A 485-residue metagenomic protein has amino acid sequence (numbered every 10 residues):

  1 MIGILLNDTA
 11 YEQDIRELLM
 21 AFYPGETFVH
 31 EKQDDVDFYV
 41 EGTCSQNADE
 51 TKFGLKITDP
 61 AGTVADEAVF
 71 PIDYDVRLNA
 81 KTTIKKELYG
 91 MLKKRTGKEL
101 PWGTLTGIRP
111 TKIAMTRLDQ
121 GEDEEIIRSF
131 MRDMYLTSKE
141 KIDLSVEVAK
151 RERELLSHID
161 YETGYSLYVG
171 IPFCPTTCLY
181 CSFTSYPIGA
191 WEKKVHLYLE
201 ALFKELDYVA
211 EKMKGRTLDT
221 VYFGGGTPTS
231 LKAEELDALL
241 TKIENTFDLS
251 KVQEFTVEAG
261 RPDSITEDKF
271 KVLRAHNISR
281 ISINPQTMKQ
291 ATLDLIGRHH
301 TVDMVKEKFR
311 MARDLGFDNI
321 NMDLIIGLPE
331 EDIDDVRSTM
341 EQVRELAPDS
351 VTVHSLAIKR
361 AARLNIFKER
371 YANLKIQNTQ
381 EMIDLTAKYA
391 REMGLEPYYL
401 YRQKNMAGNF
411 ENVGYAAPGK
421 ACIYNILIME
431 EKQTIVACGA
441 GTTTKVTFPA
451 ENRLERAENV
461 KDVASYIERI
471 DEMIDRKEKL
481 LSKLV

Functional and structural regions predicted by a protein language model:
M1-E124, D133, L202, P418-V485: Radical SAM enzyme core and accessory elements
F28-K32, V36, A361-C438: A C-terminal junction/extension of Radical SAM enzymes
R95-E99, D119-L167: N-terminal [4Fe-4S]-dependent radical SAM core
E147-V148, Y180, V257: Key residue(s) within conserved catalytic/signature motifs
E162-L197: Canonical Radical SAM [4Fe-4S] cluster-binding loop centered on the CxxxCxxC motif and its immediate flanking residues
G170, S282, V351-S355, N425-I426 (+1 more regions): Beta-strand scaffold of nucleotide-dependent catalytic cores
S185-T386: Conserved non-cysteine loop/helix-boundary elements of the Radical SAM core domain that shape
P228, N405, G441-T443: Short, glycine-/Ser/Thr-/acidic-enriched flexible segments
